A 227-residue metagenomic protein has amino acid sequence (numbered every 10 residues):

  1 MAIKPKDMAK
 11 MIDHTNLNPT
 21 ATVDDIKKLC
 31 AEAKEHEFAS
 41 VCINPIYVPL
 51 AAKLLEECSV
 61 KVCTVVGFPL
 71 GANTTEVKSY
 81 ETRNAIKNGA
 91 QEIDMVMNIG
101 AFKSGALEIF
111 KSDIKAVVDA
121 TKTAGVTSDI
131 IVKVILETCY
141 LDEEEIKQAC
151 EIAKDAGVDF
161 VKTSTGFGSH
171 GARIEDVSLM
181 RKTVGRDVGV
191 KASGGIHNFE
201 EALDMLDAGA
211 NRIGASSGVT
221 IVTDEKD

Functional and structural regions predicted by a protein language model:
A2-H36, V48-F68, A72-V190, N198-D227: Alpha/beta enzyme core
I43-N44: Replace "coordinates the UDP/GDP/TDP-sugar" with "coordinates nucleotide-activated sugar donors
S193: Short hydrophobic "strand-cap" motifs at the C-terminus of beta-strands
